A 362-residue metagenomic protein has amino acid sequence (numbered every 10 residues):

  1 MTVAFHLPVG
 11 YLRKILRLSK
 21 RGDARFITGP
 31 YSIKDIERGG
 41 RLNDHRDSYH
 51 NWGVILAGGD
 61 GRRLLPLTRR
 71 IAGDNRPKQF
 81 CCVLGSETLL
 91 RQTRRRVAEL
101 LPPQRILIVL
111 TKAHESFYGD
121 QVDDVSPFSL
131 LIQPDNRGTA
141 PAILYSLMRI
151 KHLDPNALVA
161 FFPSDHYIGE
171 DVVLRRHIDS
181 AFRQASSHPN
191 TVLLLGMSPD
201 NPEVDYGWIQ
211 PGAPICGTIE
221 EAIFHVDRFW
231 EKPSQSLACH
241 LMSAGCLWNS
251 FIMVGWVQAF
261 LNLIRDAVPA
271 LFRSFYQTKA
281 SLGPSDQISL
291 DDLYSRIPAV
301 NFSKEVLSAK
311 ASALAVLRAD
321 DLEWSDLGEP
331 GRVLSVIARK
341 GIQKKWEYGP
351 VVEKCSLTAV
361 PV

Functional and structural regions predicted by a protein language model:
I15, F26, Y31-G58, R63-R70 (+4 more regions): Conserved N-terminal catalytic core of the sugar/cofactor nucleotidyltransferase
R25, P30, D35-H50, G255-V362: Left-handed beta-helix
F80, L130, V192-L194, V316: Conserved beta-strand scaffold positions in the cores of enzyme catalytic domains, especially in NTP/NDP-utilizing
L110, F162, P233, G255 (+1 more regions): A conserved hydrophobic position in a structured secondary element of the catalytic/binding core that shapes
D171-D292, L314: Conserved core of the sugar-phosphate nucleotidyltransferase
